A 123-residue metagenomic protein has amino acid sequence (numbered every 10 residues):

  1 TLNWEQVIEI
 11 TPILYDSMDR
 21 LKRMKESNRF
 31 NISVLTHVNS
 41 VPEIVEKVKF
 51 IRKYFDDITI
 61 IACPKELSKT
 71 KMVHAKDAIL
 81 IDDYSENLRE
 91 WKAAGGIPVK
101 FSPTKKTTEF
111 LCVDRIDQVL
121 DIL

Functional and structural regions predicted by a protein language model:
L2-S33, P42-V45: Short, acidic loop-to-helix structural element flanking the phosphoryl-transfer center in phosphate-processing enzymes
D19-R23, M72-H74, N87-A94: A short acidic, amphipathic alpha-helical/loop segment
N28-N31, A75-A78, G96: Short coil/turn segments at beta-strand junctions that form active-site/ligand-binding loops
N28-R29, F55, G95, S102: Glycine-centered loop/turn motif at secondary-structure junctions
L35-A78, S85-L88: Substrate-recognition "cap/lid" segment bordering the active-site pocket of phosphatases
F50-A62, E109-L123: Structural recognition of alpha->loop->beta junctions
I79-I116: Acidic, Mg2+-coordinating phosphoryl-transfer loop and its flanking beta/alpha structural elements, shared across
